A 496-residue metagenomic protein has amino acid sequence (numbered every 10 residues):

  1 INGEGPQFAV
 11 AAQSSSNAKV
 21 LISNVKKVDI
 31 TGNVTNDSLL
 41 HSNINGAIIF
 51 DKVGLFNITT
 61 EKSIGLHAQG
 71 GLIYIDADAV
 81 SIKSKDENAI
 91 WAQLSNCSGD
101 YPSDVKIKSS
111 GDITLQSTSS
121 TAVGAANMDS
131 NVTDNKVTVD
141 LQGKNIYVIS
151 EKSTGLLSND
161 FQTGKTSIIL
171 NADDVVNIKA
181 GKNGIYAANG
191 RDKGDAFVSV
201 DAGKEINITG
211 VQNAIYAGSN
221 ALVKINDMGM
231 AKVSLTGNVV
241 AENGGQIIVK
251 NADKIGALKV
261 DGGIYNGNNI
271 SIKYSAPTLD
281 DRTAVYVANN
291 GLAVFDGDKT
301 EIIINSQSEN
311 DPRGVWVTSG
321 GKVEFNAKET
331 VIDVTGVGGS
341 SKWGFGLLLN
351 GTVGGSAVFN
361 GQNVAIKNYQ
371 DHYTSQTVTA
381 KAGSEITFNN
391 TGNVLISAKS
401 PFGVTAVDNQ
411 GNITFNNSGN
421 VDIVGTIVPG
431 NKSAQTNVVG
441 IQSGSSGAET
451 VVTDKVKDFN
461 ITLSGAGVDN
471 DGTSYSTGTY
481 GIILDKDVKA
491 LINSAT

Functional and structural regions predicted by a protein language model:
I1-G32, N36-S63, H67-E87, W91-K152 (+5 more regions): Surface-exposed loop/turn motifs in large extracellular/passenger domains
